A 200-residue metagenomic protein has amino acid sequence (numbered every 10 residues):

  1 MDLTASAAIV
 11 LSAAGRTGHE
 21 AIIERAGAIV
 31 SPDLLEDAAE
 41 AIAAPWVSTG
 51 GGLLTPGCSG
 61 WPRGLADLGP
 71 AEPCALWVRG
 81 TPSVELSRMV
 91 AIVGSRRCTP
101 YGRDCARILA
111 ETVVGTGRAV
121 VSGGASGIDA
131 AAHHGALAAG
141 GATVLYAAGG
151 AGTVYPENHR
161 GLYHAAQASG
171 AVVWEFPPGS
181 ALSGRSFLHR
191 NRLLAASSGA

Functional and structural regions predicted by a protein language model:
M1-L3, L53-A200: Glycine-biased, small-residue-rich flexible motifs in mid-sequence functional cores and linkers
M1-P62: Short, small/acidic-rich helices and loops at N termini and domain boundaries of DNA replication/processing enzymes
